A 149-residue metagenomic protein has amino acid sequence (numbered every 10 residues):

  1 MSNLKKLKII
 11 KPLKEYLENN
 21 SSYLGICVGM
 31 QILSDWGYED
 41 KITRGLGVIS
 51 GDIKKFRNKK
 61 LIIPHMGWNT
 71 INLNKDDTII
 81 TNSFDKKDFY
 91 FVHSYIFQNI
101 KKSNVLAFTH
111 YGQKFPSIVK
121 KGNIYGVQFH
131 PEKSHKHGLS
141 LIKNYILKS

Functional and structural regions predicted by a protein language model:
M1-G25, M30-R44: Flexible gly/pro-rich beta->alpha loop and the following alpha-helix that scaffold active-site loops
K8, K75, H137: Short, conserved clusters of charged catalytic residues that mark active-site and nucleotide-handling motifs
K11-E15, D35-Y111: Pocket-forming structural segment of enzyme catalytic cores
P12, K114, S140-N144: Alpha-helical elements of Rossmann-like donor-binding domains used by nucleotide-donor carbohydrate transfer enzymes
S22-G25, G45-L46, I63, D88-F89 (+2 more regions): A residue-level structural signature of the nucleotidyltransferase/glycosyltransferase Rossmann-like core
C27, H93, H130: Histidine-centered divalent metal-coordination motifs
Q113-K120: Short, surface-exposed beta-strand/loop micro-motifs that present aromatic residues
I124-S149: Acyltransferase
